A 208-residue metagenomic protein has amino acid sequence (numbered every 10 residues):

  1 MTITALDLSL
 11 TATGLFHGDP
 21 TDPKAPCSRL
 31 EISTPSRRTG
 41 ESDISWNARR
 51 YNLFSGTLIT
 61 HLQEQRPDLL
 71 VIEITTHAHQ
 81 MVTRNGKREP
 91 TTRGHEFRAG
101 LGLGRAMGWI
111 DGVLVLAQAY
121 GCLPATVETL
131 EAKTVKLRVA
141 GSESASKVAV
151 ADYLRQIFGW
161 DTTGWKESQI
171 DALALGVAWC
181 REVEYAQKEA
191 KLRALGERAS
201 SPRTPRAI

Functional and structural regions predicted by a protein language model:
M1-I208: Phosphate- and other anionic-substrate recognition elements at nucleic-acid/protein interfaces
